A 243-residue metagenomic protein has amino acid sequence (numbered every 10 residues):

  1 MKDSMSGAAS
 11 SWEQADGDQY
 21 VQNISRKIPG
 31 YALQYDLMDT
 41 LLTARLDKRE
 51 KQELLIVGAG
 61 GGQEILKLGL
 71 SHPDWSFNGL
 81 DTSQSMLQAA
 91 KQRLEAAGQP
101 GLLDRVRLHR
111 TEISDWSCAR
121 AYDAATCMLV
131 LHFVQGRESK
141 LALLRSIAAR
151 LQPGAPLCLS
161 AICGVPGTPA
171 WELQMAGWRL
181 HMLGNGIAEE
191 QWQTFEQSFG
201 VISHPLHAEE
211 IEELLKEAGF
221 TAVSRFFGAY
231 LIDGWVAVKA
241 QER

Functional and structural regions predicted by a protein language model:
M1-E50, K67: Conserved class I S-adenosyl-L-methionine
E53-V57, G61-D115: Class I SAM-dependent methyltransferase SAM/SAH-binding core
T126: A conserved beta-strand element that flanks and buttresses the S-adenosyl-L-methionine
L129-F133: Short catalytic micro-motifs in class I SAM-dependent methyltransferases
L141-P153: A short glycine-rich, Lys/Arg-flanked "PGG" loop and its adjoining helix->strand segment in the class I
P156-G184: Conserved class I S-adenosyl-L-methionine
V201-A218: Short alpha-helix
A218-R243: Core SAM-dependent methyltransferase catalytic element
